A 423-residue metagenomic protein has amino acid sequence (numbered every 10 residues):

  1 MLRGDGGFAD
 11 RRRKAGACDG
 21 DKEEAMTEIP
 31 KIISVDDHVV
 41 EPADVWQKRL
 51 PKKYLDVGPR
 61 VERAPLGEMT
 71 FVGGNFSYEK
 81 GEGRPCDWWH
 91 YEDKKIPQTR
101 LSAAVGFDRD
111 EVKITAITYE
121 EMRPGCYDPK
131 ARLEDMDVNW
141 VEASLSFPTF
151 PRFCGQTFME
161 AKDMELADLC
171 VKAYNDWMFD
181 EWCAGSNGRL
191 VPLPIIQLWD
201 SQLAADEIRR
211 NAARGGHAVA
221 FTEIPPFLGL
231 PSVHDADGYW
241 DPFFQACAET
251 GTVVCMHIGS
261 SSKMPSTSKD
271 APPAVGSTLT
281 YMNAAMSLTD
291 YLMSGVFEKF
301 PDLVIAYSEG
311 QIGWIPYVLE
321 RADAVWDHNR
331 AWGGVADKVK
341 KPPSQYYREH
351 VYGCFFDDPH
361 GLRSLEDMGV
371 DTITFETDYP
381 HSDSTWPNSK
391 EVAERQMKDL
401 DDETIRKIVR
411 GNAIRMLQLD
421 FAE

Functional and structural regions predicted by a protein language model:
D10-A25: Short, Lys/Arg-enriched N-terminal segments with co-localized hydrophobic residues within the first ~10-30 amino acids
K22-I33, E41-T115, Y119-R123, Y127-V138 (+9 more regions): Mid-to-C-terminal alpha-helical segments outside catalytic/metal-binding sites
I33-V40, V254-G259: Histidine-centered catalytic micro-motifs
E111-I117, R152-L166, Q202: Surface-exposed, active-site-proximal loop segments in enzymatic domains
L145-E160, G185-V191, S201: Substrate-binding cleft and catalytic face of glycoside hydrolase catalytic domains, especially the flexible beta-alpha
F147-R152, I258-K263, Y379-S382: Short glycine-enriched loops at secondary-structure junctions
L166-A167, W182-C183, G188-V191, I196 (+2 more regions): Catalytic pocket-lining loop regions of alpha/beta-barrel enzymes, especially the amidohydrolase/enolase/GH5 lineages
